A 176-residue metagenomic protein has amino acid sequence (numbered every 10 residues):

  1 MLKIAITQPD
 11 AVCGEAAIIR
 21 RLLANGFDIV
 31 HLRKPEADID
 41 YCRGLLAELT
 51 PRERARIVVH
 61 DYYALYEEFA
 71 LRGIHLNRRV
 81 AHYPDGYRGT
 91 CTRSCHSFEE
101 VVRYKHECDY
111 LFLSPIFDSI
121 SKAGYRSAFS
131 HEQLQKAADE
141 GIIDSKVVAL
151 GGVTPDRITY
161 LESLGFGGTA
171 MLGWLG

Functional and structural regions predicted by a protein language model:
M1-A17: N-terminal amphipathic alpha-helix/helix-capping segment at the start of soluble metabolic enzymes
L2-I4, D28-H31, R56-V58, R72-H75 (+4 more regions): Structural preference for beta-strand elements that scaffold enzyme active sites
A5, L22, V30, Y66 (+4 more regions): Conserved, mostly hydrophobic/aromatic
P9-D10, I57-A64, R93-V102, I116 (+2 more regions): Glycine-rich beta-to-alpha transition loops that act as phosphate-gripper elements at the mouths of alpha/beta enzyme
R21-L23, F27-Y87: N-terminal active-site wall of soluble small-molecule enzyme domains
R43-V59, G86-F98, S127-A149: Alpha-helix-loop-beta-strand connector modules within alpha/beta enzyme cores
I74-D85, Y110-Y125, S130, L150-G176: Glycine-rich phosphate-binding active-site loops on the catalytic face of alpha/beta enzymes
